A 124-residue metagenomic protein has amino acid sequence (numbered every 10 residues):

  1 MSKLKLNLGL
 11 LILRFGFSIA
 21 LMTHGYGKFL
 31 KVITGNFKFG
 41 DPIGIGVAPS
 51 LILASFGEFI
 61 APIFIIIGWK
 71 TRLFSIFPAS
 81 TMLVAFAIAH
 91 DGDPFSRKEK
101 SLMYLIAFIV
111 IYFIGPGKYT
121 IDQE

Functional and structural regions predicted by a protein language model:
M1-K31, A48-F56, I60-E124: Extended, low-polarity transmembrane helix blocks
L30-V47: Membrane-interface interhelical connector segments
